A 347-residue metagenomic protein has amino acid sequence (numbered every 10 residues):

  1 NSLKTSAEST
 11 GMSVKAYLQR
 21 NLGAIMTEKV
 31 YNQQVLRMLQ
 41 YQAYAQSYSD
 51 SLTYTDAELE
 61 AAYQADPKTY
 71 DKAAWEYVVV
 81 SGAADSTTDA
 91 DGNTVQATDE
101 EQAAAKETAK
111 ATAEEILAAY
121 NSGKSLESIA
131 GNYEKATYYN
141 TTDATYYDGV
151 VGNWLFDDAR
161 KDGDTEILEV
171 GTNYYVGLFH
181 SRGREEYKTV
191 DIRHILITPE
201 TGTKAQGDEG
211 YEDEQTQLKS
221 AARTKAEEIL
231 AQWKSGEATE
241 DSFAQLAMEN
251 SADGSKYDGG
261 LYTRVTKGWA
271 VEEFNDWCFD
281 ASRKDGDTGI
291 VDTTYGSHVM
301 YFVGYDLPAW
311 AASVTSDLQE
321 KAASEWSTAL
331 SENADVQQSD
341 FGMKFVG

Functional and structural regions predicted by a protein language model:
N1-I25, N132-T145, S251, G260-R264 (+1 more regions): Acidic helix-start/capping segments at beta-turn-to-alpha-helix junctions
R20-E107, E115, G131, T141-T224 (+2 more regions): PPIase-associated folding chaperone regions across multiple families
Y77, A118-Y120, S128-K135, Y139-T141 (+1 more regions): Extended, non-catalytic substrate-recognition/exosite surfaces adjacent to catalytic cores, especially in enzymes
K110-N121, R223-E237: Regular secondary-structure segments
A119-E127, K161-G163, Q232-A244, D280-G286: Glycine-centered tight-turn and secondary-structure capping sites
S125-K135, D241-A252: Short, well-ordered alpha-helical segments enriched in acidic and aromatic residues
S242, Y257-D258: LysM (lysin motif) carbohydrate-binding repeats in extracellular/periplasmic proteins that recognize
D253-Y257, P308: Flexible loop/turn segments at secondary-structure boundaries
